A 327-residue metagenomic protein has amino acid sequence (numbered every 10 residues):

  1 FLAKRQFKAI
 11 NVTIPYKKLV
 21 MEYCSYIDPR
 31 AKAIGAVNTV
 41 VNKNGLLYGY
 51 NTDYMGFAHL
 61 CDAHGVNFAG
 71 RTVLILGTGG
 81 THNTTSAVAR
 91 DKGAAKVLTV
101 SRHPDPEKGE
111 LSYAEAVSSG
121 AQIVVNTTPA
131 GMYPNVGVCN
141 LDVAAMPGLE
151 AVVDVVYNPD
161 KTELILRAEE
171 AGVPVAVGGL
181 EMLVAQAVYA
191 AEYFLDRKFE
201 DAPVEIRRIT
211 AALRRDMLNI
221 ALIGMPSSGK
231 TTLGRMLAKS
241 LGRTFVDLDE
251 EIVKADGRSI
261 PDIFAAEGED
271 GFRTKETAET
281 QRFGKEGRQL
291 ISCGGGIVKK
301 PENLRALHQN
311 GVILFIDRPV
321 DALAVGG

Functional and structural regions predicted by a protein language model:
F1-H64, P159, I165-R167, A171 (+2 more regions): Phosphate/diphosphate ligand-binding glycine-rich loop within oxidoreductases
G49-Y54, C61-D62, V66, G70-R90 (+2 more regions): Glycine-rich adenosine-cofactor-binding loop
D91-G109, D249-E251, A255-D256: NAD(P)-binding Rossmann-fold cofactor-contacting core
K108-A176, I297-L304: Rossmann-like adenosine-cofactor binding region
V155-L218: Adenosine-phosphate binding glycine-rich loop
T231: Walker A/P-loop
E250-H308: ATP-dependent small-molecule kinase phosphotransfer cores that center on conserved nucleotide phosphate-binding segments
L307-G327: Conserved phosphate-donor/acceptor-positioning beta-strand/loop module used by diverse small-molecule
